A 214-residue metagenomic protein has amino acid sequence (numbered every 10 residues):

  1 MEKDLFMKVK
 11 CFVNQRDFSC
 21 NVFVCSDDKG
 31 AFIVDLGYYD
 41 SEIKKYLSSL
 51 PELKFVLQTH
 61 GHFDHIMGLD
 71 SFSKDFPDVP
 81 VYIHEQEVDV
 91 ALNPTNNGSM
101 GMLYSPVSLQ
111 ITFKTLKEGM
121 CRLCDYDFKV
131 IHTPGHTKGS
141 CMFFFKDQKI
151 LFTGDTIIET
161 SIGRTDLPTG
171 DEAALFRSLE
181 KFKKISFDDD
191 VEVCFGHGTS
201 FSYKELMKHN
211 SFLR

Functional and structural regions predicted by a protein language model:
E2-Y46, M142-G154, I158: Conserved beta-strand hairpin/beta-sheet module of binuclear metal-dependent hydrolase folds, prominently
K3-V9, G101-M102, C124-Y126: Short Pro/Gly-enriched beta-strand edge/turn motifs at strand-loop
V24-S26, L53, R122, F144 (+1 more regions): Short, well-ordered beta-strand micro-motif
A31-V34, F55-L57, V130-H132: Short catalytic-loop micro-motif centered on adjacent basic/acidic residues
Y38-R122, F212: Active-site HxH/HxHxD metal-binding segment of metal-dependent hydrolases
D127-L213: Metallo-beta-lactamase
